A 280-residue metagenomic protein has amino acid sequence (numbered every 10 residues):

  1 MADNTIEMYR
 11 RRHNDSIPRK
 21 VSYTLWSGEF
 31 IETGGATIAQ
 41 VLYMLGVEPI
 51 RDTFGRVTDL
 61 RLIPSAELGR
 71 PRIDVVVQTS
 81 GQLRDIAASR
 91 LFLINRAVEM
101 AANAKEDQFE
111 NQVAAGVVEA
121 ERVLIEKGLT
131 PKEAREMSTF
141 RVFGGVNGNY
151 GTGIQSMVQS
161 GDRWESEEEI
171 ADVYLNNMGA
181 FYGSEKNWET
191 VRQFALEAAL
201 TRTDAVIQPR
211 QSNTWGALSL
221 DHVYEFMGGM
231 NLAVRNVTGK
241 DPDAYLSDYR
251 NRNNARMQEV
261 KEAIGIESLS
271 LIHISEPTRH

Functional and structural regions predicted by a protein language model:
M1-S275, R279: Ligand/cofactor-recognition surfaces for anionic moieties
